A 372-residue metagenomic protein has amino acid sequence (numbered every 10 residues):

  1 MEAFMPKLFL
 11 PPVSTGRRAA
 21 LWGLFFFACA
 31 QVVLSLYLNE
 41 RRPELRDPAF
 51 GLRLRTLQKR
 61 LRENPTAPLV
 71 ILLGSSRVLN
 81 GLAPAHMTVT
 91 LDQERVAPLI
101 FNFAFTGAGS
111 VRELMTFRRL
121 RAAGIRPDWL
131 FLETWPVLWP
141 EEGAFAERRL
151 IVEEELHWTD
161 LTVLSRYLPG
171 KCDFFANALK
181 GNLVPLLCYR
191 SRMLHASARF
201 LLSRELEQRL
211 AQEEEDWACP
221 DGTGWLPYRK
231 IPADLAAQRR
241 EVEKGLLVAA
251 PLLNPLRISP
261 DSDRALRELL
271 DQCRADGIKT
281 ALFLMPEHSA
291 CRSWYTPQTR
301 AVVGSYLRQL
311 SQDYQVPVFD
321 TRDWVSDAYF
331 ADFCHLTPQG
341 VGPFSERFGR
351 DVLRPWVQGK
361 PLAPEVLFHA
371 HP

Functional and structural regions predicted by a protein language model:
F4-F27: N-terminal Sec-pathway targeting helices
P6, E147-D276, L367-P372: Secreted/periplasmic serine-hydrolase-like ester/acetyl group-modifying domain
F26-L99, M115-R119: Membrane/wall-proximal cationic-aromatic binding patches
T66-L69, A97-P98, I125-W129, R274-A281 (+1 more regions): Loop/turn elements at helix/coil->beta-strand transitions in domains of secreted/extracellular proteins
L73, R77-G170: Membrane-embedded segments
A104, L284, D320-R322: Residue-level recognition of beta-strand->loop/alpha-helix junctions
C188, L269-Y295: Active-site segments of SGNH/GDSL-like serine hydrolases that catalyze O-acetyl group transfer/hydrolysis on lipids
T296-P372: C-terminal regions of proteins
